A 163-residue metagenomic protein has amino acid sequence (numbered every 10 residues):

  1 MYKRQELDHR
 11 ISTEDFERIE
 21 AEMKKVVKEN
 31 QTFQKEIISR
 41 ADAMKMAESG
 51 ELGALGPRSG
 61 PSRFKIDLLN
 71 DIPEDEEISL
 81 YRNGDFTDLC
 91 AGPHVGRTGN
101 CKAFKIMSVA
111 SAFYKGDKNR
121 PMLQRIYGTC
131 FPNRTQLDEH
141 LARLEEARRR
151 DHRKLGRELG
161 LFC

Functional and structural regions predicted by a protein language model:
M1: Active-site loops and adjacent core secondary-structure elements that bind or stabilize anionic groups
R4-C163: Auxiliary tRNA-acceptor-end handling modules of aminoacyl-tRNA synthetases
